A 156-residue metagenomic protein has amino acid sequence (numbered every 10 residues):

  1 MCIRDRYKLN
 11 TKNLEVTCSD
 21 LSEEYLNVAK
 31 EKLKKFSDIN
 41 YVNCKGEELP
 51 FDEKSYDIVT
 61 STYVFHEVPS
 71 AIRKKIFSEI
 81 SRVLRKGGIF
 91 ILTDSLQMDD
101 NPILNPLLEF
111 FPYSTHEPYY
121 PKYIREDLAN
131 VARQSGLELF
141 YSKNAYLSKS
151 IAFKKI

Functional and structural regions predicted by a protein language model:
M1-I3: Short, small-residue-biased leader/transition segments that mark boundaries at the very start of proteins
E15-D20: Conserved SAM-binding motif I beta-strand of class I
S22-E24: Conserved SAM/SAH-binding beta-strand->alpha-helix loop
A29-K30: Conserved SAM-binding loop
K35-P50: Conserved SAM-binding strand-loop segment of SAM-dependent methyltransferases
E47-V59: A short acidic, Gly/Pro-enriched loop at the edge of an enzyme's catalytic core that lines a small-molecule cofactor
K74, I91-S148: C-terminal alpha-helical "lid/dimerization" subdomain adjacent to the S-adenosyl-L-methionine
K74-K86: A short glycine-rich, Lys/Arg-flanked "PGG" loop and its adjoining helix->strand segment in the class I
